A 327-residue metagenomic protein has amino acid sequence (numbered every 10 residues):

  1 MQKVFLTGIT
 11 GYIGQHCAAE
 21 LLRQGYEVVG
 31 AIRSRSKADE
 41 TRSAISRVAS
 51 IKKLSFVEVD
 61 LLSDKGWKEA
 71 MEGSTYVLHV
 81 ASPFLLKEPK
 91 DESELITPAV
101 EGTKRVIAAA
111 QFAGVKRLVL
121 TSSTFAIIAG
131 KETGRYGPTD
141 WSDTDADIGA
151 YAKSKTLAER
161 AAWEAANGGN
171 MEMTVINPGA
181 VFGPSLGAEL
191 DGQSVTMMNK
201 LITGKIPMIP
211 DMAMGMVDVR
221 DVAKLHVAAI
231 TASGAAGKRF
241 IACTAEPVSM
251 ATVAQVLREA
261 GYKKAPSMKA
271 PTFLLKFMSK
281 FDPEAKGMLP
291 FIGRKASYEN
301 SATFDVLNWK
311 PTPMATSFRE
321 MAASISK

Functional and structural regions predicted by a protein language model:
V4-Y26: N-terminal Rossmann NAD(P)H-binding glycine-rich loop of SDR-like oxidoreductase domains
S36-E40, S46-E101: NAD(P)H-binding glycine-rich loop region in Rossmannoid oxidoreductase-like domains and their noncatalytic homologs
H79, P83, P89-G149: Conserved Rossmann-fold NAD(P)-dependent oxidoreductase catalytic core, especially the SDR/UDP-sugar
E88, T144-D147, V181, A188 (+1 more regions): A conserved pocket-lining segment of Rossmann-fold NAD(P)-dependent short-chain dehydrogenase/reductase
A146-M173: Active-site Tyr-X1-5-Lys
G168-M171, G183-T196, A229-F240: Glycine/proline-rich active-site loop of Rossmann-fold NAD(P)-dependent oxidoreductases
A213, L225-K286, D305, M314-K327: Mid/C-terminal beta-alpha module of Rossmann-like enzyme folds, strongest in SDR-family dehydrogenases/epimerases
